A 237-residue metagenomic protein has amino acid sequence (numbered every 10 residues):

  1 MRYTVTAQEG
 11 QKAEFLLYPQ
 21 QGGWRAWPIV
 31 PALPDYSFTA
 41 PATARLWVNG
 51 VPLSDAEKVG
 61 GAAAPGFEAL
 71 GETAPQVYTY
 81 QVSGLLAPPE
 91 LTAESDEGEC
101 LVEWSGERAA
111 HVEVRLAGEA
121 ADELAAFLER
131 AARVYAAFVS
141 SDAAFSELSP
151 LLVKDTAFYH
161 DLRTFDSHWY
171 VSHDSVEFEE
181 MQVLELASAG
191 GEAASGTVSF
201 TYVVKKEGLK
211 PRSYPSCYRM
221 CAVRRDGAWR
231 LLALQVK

Functional and structural regions predicted by a protein language model:
M1, A44, V114-E177: Core segments of small alpha/beta cavity-forming domains
M1-G23, P31-P34, H168-R212: Surface-exposed, charged secondary-structure patches
R2-G118, P215-K237: Short beta-strand edge/turn micro-motifs at domain boundaries
T6, Y18, W27, L70 (+12 more regions): Generic signature of intrinsically disordered, low-complexity segments enriched in small/polar residues
Y78-Y80, A125, G191-V203, Y214 (+1 more regions): A broad "ordered helical/assembly scaffold" signature
A136-S141, A189-S195, A233-V236: Long, low-complexity intrinsically disordered regions
